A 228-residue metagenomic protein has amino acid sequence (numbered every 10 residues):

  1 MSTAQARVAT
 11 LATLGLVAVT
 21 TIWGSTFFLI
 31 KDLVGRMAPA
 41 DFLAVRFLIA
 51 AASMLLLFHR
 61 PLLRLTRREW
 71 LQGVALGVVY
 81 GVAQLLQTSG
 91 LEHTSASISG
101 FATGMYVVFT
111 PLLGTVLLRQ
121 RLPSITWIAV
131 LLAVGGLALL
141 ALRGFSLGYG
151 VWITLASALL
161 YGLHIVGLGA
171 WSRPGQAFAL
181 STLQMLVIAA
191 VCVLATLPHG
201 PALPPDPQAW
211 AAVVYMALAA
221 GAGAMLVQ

Functional and structural regions predicted by a protein language model:
S2-T3, S25, L29-D32, R36 (+4 more regions): Membrane-interface helix-cap regions at the ends of transmembrane helices in multi-pass membrane proteins
I22, T26-F27, L55-T103, L139 (+1 more regions): Specific transmembrane alpha-helical segments of multi-pass solute transporters/efflux pumps, especially DMT/EamA
F28, A51-M54, T110-L112, S146-G200 (+1 more regions): Transmembrane alpha-helical segments that form core, pore/gating elements of small-molecule transporters/exporters
D32-A50, T88-Y106, L147-L160, P207-G221: Structural signature of hydrophobic alpha-helical transmembrane segments
L33, F42, R46, G90 (+5 more regions): Hydrophobic/aromatic residues within transmembrane alpha-helices of multi-pass small-molecule transporters
S53-L62, Y106-I128: C-terminal transmembrane-helix exit sites in multi-pass transporters
M54, V74, Y80, L122-A141 (+2 more regions): Hydrophobic transmembrane alpha-helices of multi-pass small-molecule transport proteins
T66-L71, G100-T103, V116-G136, L147-I153 (+1 more regions): Loop-to-transmembrane alpha-helix entry segments
